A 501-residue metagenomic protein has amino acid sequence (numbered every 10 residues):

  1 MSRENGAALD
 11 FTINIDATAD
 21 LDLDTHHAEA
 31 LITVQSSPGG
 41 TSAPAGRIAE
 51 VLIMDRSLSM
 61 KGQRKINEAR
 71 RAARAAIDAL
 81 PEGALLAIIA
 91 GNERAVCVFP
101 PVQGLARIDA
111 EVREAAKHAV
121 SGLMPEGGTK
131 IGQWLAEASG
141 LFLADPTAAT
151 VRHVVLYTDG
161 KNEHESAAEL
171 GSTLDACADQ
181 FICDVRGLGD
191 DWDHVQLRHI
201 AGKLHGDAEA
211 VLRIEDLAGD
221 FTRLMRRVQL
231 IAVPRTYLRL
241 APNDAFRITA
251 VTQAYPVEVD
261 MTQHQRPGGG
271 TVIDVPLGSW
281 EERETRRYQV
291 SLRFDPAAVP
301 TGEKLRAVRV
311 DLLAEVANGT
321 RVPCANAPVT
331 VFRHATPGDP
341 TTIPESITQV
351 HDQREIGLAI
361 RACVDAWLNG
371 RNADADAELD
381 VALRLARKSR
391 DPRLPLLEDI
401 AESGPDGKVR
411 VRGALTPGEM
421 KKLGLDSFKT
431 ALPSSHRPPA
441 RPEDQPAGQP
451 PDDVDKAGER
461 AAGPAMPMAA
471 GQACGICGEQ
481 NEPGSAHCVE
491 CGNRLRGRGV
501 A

Functional and structural regions predicted by a protein language model:
R3-R235, A297, D391: Exposed acidic/Ser/Thr-rich ligand/metal-binding surfaces
N14-D16, G91, A241-N243, L313-E315: Predominantly extracellular/luminal cell-surface or secreted proteins
D22, G39-T41, C97, R247-T249 (+3 more regions): Intrinsically disordered, low-complexity acidic/polar segments
L23, E281-R283, N481: Surface-exposed coil/turn segments at beta-strand junctions on protein surfaces, enriched
T173-I182, D191-L313: Acidic, polar loop-rich interaction surfaces within structured domains
F294-V489, N493-A501: Long, acidic serine/threonine- and proline-rich intrinsically disordered regions
